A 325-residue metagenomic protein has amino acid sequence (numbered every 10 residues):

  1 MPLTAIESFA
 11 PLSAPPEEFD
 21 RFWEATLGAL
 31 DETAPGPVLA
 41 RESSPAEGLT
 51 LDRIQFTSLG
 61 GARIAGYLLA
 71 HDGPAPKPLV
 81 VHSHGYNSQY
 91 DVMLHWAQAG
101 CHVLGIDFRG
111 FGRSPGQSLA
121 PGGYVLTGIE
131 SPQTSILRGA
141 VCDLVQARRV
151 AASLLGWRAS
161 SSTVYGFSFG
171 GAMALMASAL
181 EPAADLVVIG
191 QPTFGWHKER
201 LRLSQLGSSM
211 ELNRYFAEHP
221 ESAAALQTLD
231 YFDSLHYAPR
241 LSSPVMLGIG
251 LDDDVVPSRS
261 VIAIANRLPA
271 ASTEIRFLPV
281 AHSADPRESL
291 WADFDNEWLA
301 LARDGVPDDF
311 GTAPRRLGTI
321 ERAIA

Functional and structural regions predicted by a protein language model:
M1-L49, F310-A325: N-terminal targeting or regulatory segments adjacent to alpha/beta-hydrolase or S9 domains
G66-H71, P76-Y86: Short beta-strand element of the alpha/beta-hydrolase
D91-A97, H102-C142: Cap/lid segment of the alpha/beta-hydrolase catalytic domain
V125-S168: Gly/Ser-rich "nucleophile elbow"/oxyanion-hole loop immediately N-terminal to the catalytic nucleophile in hydrolases
M176-P220, F277: Hydrolase active-site cap/lid region
L241-S242, L247-I249, D253: Short beta-strand/loop motif that positions the catalytic acidic residue of the alpha/beta-hydrolase fold
D254-S260: Conserved alpha/beta-hydrolase "acid-adjacent" motif
I262-A325: C-terminal catalytic histidine-bearing segment of alpha/beta-hydrolase fold enzymes
